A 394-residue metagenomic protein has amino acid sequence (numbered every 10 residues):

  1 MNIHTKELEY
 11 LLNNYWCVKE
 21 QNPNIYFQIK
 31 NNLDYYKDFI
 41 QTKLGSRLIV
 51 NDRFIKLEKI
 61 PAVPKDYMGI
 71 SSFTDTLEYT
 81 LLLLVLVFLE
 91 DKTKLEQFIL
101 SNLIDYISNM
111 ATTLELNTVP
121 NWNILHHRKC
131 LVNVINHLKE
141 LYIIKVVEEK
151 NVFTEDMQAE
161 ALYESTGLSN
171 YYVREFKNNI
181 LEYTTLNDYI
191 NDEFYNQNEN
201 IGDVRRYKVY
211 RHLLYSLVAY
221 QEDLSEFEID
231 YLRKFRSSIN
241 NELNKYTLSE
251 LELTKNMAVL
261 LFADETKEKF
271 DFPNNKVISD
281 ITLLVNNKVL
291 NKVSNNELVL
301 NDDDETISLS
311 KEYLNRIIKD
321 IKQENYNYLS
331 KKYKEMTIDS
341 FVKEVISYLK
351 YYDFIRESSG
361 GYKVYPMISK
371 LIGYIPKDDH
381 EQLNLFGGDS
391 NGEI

Functional and structural regions predicted by a protein language model:
M1-S72, I135, K150-P273: Eukaryotic partner-binding/assembly regions in large regulatory complexes
L8-I25, K94-N121, R211-F227, V299-M336: Short acidic, hydrophobic short linear motifs in intrinsically disordered regions
N31-Y36, N121-E140, K334-Y348: Short amphipathic alpha-helical interaction segments
L44-S46, V132-N151, N244-L251, I346-G360: A short, conserved structural fragment
T74-I99, I278-S308: Positively charged, polyanion-binding regions of nucleic-acid-associated proteins
V87-Y163: Internal, well-ordered domain-core segments that constitute the primary functional module of diverse proteins
K145, E149-T185, V345-S347, Y351-I394: C-terminal engagement modules used by replication, chromatin/transcription, nuclear envelope/ESCRT, and ubiquitin
N296-D378: C-terminal structured domain segments
